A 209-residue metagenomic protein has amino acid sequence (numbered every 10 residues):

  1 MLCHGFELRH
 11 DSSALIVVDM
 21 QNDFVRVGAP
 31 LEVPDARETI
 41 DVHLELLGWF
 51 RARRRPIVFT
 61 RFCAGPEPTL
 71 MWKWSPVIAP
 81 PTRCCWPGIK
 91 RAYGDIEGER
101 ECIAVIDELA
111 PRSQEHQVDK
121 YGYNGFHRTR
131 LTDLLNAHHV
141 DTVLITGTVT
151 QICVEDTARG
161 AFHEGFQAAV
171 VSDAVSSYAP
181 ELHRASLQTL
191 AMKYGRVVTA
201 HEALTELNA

Functional and structural regions predicted by a protein language model:
M1-S12, L44-A52: Short amphipathic alpha-helices and their capping/turn segments at secondary-structure boundaries
R9-H10, L135-D141: Glycine-rich phosphate-binding loop signature in dinucleotide/nucleotide-binding domains
A29-A36: Short glycine-enriched, charge-decorated loop/helix-capping segments at active-site entrances that position
I40-H138: Active-site alpha/beta core segments
L144-T148, F166-P180: A short glycine-rich beta-strand->turn/loop micro-motif centered on a GG-aromatic cluster
V154-E164: Short Gly/Thr/Asp-enriched flexible loops that form oxyanion-binding sites at enzyme active sites
S177-A191: Active-site-proximal loop->helix
Y194-A209: A charged, well-structured terminal subsegment
